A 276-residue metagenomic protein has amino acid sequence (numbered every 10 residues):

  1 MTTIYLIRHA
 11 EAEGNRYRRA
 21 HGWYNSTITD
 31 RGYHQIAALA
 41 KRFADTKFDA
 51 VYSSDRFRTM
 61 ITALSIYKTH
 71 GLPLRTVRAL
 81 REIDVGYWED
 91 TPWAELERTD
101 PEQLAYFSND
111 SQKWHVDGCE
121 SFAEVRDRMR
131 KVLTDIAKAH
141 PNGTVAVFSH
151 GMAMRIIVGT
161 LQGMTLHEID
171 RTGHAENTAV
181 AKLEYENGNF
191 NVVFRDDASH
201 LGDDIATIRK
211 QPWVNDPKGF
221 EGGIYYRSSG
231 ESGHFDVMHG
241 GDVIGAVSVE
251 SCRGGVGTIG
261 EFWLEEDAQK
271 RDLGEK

Functional and structural regions predicted by a protein language model:
M1-Y5: Extreme N-terminal starter segment of soluble prokaryotic enzymes
I7-L72, T76: Active-site-proximal alpha-helix that buttresses catalytic centers in soluble enzyme cores
R42, I136, K276: Conserved acyl-CoA
S53-S54, D127, F148-S149: Short beta-strand scaffold positions
H70-R128, F194-D196: Phosphate-handling substructures
Y87-E95, T160-S232: Acidic, low-complexity terminal tails and accessory targeting/binding regions of phosphate-metabolizing enzymes
F220-G260, E265-D267: Acetyl-CoA-dependent GNAT
L264, K270-K276: Conserved acetyl-CoA-binding loop-helix of GNAT-fold acetyltransferases
